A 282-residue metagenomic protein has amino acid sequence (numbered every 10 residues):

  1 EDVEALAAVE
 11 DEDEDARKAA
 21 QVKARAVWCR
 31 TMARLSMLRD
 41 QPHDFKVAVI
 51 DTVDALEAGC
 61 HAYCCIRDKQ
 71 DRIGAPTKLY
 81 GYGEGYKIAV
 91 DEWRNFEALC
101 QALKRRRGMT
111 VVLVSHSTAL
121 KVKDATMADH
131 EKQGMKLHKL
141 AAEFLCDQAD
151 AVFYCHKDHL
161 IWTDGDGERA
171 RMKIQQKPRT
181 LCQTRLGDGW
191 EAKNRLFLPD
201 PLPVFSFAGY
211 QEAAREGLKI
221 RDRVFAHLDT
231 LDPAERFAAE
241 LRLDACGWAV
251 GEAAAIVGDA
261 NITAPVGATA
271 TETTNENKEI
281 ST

Functional and structural regions predicted by a protein language model:
E1-H43, C182, W190-T282: Interfaces that engage single-stranded nucleic acids at replication/repair/recombination sites
E1-R94: Conserved inter-motif catalytic segment of the P-loop NTP-binding fold
C29, C60, C64-C65, C100 (+4 more regions): Generic recognition of cysteine residues
M37-H43, A102-R107, C146: Conserved catalytic network of the ASCE P-loop NTPase/AAA+ motor domain
K46, M109, D150: Conserved acidic residues
T52-E143: P-loop NTPase motor core
L120-A226: Conserved GTP-binding G-domain of TRAFAC-class P-loop NTPases and closely related GTPase folds
